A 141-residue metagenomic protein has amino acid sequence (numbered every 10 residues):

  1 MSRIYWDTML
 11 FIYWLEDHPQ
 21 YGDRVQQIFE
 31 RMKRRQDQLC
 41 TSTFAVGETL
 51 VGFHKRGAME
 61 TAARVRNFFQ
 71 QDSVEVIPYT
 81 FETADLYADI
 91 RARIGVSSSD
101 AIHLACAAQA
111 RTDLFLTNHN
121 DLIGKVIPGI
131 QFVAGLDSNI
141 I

Functional and structural regions predicted by a protein language model:
M1-T41, H54-R64, N120, V133-I141: Short, well-structured N-terminal submotif of metal-dependent ribonuclease cores
S2-R3, E75, L104, A108-I141: Acidic, PIN/NYN-like endoribonuclease modules and their adjacent C-terminal/linker elements
T8, T43, S99-L104: Conserved glycosyltransferase catalytic-site signature
L10-F11, E48-T49, L86: A general alpha-helix detector
D17, Q70-R93: Acidic catalytic patch
Q26, F44, E48-E75, A92: Active-site-proximal, substrate-binding regions of enzyme catalytic domains and RNA-binding/basic surfaces
R34-Q36, Q71-D72, R93, R111: Structured helix-beta-strand junction loops
S42, Y79, S99, N118: Replace "coordinates the UDP/GDP/TDP-sugar" with "coordinates nucleotide-activated sugar donors
